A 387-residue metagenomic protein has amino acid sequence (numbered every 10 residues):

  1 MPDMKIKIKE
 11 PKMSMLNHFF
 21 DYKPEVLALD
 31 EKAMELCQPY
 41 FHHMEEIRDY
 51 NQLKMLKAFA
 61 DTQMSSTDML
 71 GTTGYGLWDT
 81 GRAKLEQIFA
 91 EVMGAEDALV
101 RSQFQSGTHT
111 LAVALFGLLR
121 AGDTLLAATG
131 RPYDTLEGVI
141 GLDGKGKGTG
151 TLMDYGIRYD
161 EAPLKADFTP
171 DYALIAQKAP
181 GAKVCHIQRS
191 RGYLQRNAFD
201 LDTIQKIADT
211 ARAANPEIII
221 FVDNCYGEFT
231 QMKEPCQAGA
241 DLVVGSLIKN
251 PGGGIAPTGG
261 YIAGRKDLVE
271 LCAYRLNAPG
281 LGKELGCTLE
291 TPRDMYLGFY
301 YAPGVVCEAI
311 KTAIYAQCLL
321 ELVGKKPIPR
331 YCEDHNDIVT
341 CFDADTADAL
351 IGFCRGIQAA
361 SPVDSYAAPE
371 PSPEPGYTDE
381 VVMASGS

Functional and structural regions predicted by a protein language model:
I6-E10: N-terminal low-complexity, Ser/Thr- and acidic-residue-enriched intrinsically disordered segments
P11-Q38, E45, K54-D61, S65-D68 (+7 more regions): Conserved PLP-enzyme active-site core in the AAT-like
T72, L99-S102, I338-D343: Short glycine-rich or small-residue beta-strand-to-loop segments that form or flank ligand, phosphate, metal/Fe-S
G81: Thiamine diphosphate
E321-S387: Conserved C-terminal alpha-helix-loop-beta "cap" of PLP-dependent enzymes that closes/shapes the active-site mouth
